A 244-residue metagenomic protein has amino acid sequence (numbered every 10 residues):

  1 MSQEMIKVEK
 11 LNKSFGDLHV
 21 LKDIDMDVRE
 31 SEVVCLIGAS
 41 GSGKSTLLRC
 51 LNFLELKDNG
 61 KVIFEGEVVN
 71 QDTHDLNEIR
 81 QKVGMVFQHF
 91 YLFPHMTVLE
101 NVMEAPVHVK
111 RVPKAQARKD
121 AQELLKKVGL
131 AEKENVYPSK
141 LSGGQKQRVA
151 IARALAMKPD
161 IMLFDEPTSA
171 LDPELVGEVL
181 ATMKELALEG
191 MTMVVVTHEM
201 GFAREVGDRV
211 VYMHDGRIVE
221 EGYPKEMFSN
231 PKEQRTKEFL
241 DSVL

Functional and structural regions predicted by a protein language model:
Q3-P224: ABC family nucleotide-binding domain
Y212-D215, E221, K225-L244: C-terminal boundary and immediately downstream tail of ABC-type ATPase nucleotide-binding domains
